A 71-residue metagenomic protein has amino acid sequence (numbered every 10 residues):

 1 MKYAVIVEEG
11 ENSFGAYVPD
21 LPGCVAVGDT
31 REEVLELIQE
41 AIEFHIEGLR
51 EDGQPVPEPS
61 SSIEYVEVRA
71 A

Functional and structural regions predicted by a protein language model:
M1-N12, Y17, L21, V66-A71: N-terminal segment of the canonical double-stranded RNA-binding domain
M1-Y3, E32, E36-A71: Short, charged, surface-exposed hinge/linker loops at domain edges that act as mobile lids or interdomain connectors
D20-G23, E58: Hydrophobic residues in alpha-helical membrane-spanning segments
P22-E32: A short, exposed loop/beta-hairpin motif centered on an aromatic-Gly-Thr core
